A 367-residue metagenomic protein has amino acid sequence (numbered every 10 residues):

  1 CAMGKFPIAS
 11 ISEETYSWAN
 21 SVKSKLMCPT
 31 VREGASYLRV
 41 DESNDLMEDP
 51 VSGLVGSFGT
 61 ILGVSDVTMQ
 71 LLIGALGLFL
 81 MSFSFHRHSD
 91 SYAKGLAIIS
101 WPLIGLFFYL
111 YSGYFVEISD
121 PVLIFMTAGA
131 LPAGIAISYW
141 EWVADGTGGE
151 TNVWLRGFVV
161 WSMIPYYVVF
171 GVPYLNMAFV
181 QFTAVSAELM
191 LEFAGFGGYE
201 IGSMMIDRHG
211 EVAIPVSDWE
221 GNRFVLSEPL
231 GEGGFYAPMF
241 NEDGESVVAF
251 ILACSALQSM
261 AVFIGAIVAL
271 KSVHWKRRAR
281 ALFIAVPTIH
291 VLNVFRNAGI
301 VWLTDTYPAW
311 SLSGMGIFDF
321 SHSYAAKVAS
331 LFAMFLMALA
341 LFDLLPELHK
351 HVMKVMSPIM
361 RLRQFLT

Functional and structural regions predicted by a protein language model:
C1, K5, S10-C28, R32: Low-acidity, Ser/Thr- and Arg-rich intrinsically disordered low-complexity segments
V40, M47-T367: Hydrophobic N-terminal alpha-helices or hydrophobic patches in metabolic proteins across all domains of life
